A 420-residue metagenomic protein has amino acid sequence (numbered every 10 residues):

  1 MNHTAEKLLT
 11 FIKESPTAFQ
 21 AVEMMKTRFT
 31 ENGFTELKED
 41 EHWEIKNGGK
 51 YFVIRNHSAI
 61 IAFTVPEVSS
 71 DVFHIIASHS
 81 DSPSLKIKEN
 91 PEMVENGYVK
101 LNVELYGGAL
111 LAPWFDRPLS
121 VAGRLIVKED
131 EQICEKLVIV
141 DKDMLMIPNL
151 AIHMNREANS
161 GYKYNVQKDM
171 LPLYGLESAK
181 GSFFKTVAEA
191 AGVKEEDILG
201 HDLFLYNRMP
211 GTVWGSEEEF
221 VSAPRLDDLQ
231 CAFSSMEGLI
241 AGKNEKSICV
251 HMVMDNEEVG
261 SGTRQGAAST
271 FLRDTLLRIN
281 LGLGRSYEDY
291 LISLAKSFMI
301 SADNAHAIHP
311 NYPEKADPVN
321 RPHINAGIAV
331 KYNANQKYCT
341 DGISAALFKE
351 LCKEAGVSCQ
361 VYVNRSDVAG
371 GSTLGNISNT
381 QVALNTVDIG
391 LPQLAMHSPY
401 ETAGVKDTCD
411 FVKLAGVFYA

Functional and structural regions predicted by a protein language model:
M1-A420: N-terminal hydrophobic/helix-forming segments and targeting peptides
